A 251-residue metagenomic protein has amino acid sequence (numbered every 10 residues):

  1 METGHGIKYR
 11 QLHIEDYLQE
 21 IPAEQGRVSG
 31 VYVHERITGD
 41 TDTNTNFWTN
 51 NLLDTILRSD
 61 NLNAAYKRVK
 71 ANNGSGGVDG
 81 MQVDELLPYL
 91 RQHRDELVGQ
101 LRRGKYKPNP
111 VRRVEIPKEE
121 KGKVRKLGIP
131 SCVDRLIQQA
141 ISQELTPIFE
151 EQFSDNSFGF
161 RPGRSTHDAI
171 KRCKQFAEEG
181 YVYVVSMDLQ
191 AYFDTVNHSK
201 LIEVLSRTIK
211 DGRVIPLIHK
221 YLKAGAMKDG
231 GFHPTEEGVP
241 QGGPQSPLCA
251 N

Functional and structural regions predicted by a protein language model:
M1-Y89: Non-catalytic, polymerase-adjacent accessory regions of viral genome-replication enzymes
D54, A71, S75, T146 (+2 more regions): Amphipathic alpha-helical interaction elements
A65-V69, A140, L217-L222: Short alpha-helical scaffolding segments that buttress acidic/His motifs in well-ordered protein cores
S75, E85-P110: Amphipathic alpha-helical blocks
Q100-E115, K123, Q152-N251: Conserved polymerase palm-domain catalytic core
K121-Q139: Glycine-rich active-site/cofactor-binding loop and its immediate structural neighborhood
Q138-Q139, Q143, Q241, Q245: Glutamine-centric residue-chemistry signal
Q139-N156: Electropositive, glycine- and tryptophan-enriched low-complexity nucleic-acid-binding patches
